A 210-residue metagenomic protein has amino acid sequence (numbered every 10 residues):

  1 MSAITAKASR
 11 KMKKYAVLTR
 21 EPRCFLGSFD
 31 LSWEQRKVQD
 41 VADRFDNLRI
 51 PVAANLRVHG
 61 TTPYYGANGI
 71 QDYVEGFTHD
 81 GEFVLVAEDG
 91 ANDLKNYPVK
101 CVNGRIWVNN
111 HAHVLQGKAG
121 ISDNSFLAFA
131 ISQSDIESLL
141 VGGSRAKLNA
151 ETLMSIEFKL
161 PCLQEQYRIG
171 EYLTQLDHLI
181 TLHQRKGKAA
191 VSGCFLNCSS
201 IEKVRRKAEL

Functional and structural regions predicted by a protein language model:
M1-L210: Feature detects amphipathic, helix-rich regulatory segments
